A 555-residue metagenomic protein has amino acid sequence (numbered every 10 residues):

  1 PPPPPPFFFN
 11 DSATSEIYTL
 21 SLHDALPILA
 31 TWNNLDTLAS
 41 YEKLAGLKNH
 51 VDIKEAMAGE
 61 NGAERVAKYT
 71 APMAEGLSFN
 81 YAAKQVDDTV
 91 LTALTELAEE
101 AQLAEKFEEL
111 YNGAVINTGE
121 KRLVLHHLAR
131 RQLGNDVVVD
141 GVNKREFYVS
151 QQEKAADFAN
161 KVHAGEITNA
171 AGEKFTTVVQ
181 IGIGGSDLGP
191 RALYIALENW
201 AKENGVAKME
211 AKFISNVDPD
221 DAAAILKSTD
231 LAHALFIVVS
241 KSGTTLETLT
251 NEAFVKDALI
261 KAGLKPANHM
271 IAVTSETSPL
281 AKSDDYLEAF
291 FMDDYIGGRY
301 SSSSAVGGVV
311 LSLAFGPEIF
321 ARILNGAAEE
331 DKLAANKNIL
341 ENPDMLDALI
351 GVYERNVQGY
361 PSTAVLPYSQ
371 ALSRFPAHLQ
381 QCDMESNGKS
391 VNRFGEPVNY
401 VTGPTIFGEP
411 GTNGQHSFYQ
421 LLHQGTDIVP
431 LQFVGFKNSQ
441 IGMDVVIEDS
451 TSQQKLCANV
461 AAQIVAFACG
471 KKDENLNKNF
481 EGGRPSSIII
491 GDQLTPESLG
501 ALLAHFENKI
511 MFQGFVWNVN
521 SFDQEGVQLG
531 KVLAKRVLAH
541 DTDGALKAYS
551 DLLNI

Functional and structural regions predicted by a protein language model:
P2-P3, A13-L26: Short, small-residue-biased leader/transition segments that mark boundaries at the very start of proteins
L29-Q102, E341, M345-V357, F375 (+8 more regions): Flexible, glycine-rich loop/tail regions that form catalytic "lids" or insertion modules at the edges of active sites
W32-A171, S450-S452, L456, C469 (+1 more regions): Extended, charge-enriched "interface" segments that sit outside catalytic cores
D157-G165, A171-K337: Glycine-rich phosphate-binding loops that contact phosphosugars or nucleotide phosphates
T176-G184, F236-S242, S362-S369, I406 (+1 more regions): Short glycine-rich or small-residue beta-strand-to-loop segments that form or flank ligand, phosphate, metal/Fe-S
A258-M443, G482, L529-L533, L538-I555: Active-site phosphate/pyrophosphate-binding segments
D444-K478: Acidic, Ser/Thr-rich peripheral helices and adjacent loops at domain boundaries
K478, Q493-L546: C-terminal structured subdomain/cap of oxidoreductase catalytic cores
